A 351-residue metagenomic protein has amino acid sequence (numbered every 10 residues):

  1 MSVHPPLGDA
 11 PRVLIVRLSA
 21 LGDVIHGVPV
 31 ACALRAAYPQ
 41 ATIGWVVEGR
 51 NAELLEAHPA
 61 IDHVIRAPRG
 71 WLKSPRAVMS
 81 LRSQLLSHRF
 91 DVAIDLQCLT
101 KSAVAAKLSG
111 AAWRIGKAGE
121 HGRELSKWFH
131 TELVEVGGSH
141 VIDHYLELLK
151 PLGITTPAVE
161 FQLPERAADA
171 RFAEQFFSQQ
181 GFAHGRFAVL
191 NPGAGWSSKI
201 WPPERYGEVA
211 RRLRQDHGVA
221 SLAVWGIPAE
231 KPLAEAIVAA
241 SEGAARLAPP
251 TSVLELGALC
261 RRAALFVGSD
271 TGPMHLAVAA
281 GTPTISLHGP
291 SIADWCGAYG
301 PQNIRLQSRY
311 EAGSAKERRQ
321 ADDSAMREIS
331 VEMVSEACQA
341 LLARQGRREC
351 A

Functional and structural regions predicted by a protein language model:
M1-A351: Catalytic machinery of carbohydrate-active enzymes, primarily nucleotide-sugar-dependent glycosyltransferases
